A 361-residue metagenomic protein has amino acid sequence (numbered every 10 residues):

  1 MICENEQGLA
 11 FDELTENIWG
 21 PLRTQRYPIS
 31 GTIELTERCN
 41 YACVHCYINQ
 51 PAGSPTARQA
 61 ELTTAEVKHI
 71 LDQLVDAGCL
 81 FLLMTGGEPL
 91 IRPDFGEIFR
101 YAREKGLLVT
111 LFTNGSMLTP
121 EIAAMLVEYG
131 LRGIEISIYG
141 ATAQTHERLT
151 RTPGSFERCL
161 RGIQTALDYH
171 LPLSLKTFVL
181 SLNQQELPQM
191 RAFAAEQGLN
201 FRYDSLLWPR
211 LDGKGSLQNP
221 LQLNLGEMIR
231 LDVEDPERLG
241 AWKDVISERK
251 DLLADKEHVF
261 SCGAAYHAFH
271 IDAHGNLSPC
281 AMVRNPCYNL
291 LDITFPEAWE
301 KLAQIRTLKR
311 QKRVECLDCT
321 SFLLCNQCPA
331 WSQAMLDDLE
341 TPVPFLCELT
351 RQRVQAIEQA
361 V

Functional and structural regions predicted by a protein language model:
M1-L22, Y27, V259, M282-V361: Flexible mid-to-C-terminal extensions adjoining Fe-S/redox cofactors in radical SAM and related proteins
I2-G133: Conserved alpha-helical substructure of the radical SAM core
Y27, R103, L167, C262-G263 (+1 more regions): Residue-level preference for beta-strand/loop junctions
R38, A42, C46-N49, A265 (+4 more regions): Cys/His-rich metal-chelating microdomains
G53, I91, T119, A143 (+3 more regions): Generic structural signal for helix capping and beta-alpha/helix-loop junctions
G53-E61, R148-G154, A334-M335: Short glycine-enriched, charge-decorated loop/helix-capping segments at active-site entrances that position
L62, P93, G154, L182-Q185 (+1 more regions): Residue-level signal for the nucleotide or nucleotide-sugar donor/cofactor binding architecture
E128-Y129, S137-A265, H270-S278, M282 (+1 more regions): Radical SAM enzyme [4Fe-4S]-AdoMet core and its adjacent flexible, acidic and glycine-rich loops/tails across
